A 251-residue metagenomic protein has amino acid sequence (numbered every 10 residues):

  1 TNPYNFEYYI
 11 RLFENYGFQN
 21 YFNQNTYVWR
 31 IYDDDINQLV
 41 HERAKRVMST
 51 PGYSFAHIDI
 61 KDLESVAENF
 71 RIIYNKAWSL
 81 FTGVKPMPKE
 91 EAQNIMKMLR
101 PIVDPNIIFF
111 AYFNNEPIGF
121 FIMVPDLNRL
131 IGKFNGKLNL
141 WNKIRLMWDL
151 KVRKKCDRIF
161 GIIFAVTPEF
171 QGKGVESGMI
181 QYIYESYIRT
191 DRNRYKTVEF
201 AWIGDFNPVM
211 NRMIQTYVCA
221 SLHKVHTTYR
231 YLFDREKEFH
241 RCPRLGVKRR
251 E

Functional and structural regions predicted by a protein language model:
T1-E7, R30, V166-Q171, E199-M210 (+1 more regions): Conserved beta-strand-loop-alpha-helix junction that forms the acyl-donor binding cleft
T1-S54, H226-F233: Acyl-donor-binding surface of acyltransferase catalytic domains
E14-Y21, I188-R192, M213-V225: Conserved acetyl-CoA-binding loop of GNAT-fold acetyltransferases
D34-D35, P117-G119, D126-G132, P168-Q171 (+2 more regions): Flexible loop/turn segments at secondary-structure boundaries
A56-V166, Q181: A conserved beta-strand-loop-helix scaffold within acyl/acetyltransferase catalytic domains
D157-I159, Y187-G204: Conserved GNAT acetyl-CoA-binding A-motif
R158-I188, T216: Conserved acetyl-CoA-binding loop-helix of GNAT-fold acetyltransferases
G172, E176-Q181, T190-Y195, N211 (+3 more regions): Long, C-terminal catalytic modules of enzymes
